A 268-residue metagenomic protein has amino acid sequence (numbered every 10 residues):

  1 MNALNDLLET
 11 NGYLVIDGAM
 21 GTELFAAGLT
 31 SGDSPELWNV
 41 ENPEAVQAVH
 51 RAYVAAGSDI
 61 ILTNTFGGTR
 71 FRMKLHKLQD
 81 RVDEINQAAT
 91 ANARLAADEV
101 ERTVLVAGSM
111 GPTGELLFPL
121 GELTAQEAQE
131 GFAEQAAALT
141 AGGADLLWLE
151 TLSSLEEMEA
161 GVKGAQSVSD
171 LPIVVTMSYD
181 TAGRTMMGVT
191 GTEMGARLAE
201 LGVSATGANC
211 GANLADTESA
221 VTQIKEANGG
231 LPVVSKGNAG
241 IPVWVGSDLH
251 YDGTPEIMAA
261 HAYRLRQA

Functional and structural regions predicted by a protein language model:
M1-A268: Domain-level signal for soluble alpha/beta catalytic cores
